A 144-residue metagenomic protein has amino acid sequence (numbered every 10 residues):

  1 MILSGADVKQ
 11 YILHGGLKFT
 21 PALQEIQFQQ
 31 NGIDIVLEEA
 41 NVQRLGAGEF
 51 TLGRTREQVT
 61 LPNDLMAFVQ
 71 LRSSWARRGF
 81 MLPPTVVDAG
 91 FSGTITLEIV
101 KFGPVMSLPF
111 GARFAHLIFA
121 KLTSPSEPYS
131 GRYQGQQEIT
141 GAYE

Functional and structural regions predicted by a protein language model:
M1-E144: DUTPase catalytic domain/fold
